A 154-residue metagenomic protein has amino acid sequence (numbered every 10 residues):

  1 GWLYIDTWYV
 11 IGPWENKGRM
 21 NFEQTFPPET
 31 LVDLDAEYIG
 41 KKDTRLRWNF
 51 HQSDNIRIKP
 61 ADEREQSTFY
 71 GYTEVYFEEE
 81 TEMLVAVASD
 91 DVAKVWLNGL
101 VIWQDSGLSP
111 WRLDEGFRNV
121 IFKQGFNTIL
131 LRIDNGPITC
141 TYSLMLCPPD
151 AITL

Functional and structural regions predicted by a protein language model:
G1-N55, L130-L154: Accessory carbohydrate-binding/adhesion or oligomerization-edge regions at the termini of glycan-active proteins
L3-Y4, Y9-V10, E74-Y76, N119-I121: Generic structural detector for well-ordered beta-strands
N55-K59, Y70-Y72, L113-F117: Short structured motifs
N55-R57, Q66-T68, V101-W103, R132: Exposed acidic/polar residues on beta-strands and adjacent loops within beta-sheet cores, strongest in beta-propeller
E65-V75: Short beta-strands within extracellular/lumenal beta-sheet-rich domains
F77, T81-W96, I129: Aromatic-lined ligand-binding clefts that engage carbohydrates, nucleic acids, or primary amines
L97-M145: Beta-strand-rich ligand-recognition modules
